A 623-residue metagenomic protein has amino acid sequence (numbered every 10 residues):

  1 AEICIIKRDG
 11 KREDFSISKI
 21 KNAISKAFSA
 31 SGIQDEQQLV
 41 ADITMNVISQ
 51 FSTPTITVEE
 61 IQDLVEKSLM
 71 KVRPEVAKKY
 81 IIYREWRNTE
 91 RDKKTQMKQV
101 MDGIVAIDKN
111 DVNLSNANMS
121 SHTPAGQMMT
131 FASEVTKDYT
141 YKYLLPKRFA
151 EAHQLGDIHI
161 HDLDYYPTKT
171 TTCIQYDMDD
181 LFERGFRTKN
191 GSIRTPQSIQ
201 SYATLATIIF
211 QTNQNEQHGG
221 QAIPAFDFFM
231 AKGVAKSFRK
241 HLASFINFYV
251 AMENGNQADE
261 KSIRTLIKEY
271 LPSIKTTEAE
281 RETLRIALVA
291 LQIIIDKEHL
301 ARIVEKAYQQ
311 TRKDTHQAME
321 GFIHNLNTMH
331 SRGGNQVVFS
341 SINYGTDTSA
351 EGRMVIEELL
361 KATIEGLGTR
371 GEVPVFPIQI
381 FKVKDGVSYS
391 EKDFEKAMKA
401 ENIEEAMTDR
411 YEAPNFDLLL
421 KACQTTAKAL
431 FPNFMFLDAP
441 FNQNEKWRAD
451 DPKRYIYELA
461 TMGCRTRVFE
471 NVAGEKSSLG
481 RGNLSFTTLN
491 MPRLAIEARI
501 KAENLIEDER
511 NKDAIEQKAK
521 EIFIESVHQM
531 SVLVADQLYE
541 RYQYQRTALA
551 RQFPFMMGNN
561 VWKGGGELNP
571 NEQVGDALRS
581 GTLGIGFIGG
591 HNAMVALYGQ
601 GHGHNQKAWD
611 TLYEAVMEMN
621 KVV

Functional and structural regions predicted by a protein language model:
A1-I104: Charged, amphipathic alpha-helical regulatory modules used for macromolecular assembly or allosteric control
D14-F15, S580-G584: Short, conserved micro-motifs enriched in small and acidic residues
I24, F226, M230, G590-M594: Buried hydrophobic packing segments
M45-Q50, S340, N592-L597: Short, hydrophobic beta-strand segments
E90, Q96-S580, Q600-V623: Conserved catalytic cores of very large enzyme subunits
L583-A596, M617: Contiguous, well-ordered alpha-helical segments that form the cores/surfaces of helical PPI scaffolds
